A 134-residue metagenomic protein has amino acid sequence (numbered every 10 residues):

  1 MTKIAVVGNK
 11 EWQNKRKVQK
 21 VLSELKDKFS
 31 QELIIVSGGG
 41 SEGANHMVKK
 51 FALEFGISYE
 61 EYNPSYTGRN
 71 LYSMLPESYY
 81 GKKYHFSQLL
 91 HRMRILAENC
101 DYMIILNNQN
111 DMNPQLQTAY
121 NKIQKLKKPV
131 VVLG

Functional and structural regions predicted by a protein language model:
M1-K17: Glycine-rich phosphate-binding "P-loop"
Q13-G134: Acidic/glycine-enriched connector segments
